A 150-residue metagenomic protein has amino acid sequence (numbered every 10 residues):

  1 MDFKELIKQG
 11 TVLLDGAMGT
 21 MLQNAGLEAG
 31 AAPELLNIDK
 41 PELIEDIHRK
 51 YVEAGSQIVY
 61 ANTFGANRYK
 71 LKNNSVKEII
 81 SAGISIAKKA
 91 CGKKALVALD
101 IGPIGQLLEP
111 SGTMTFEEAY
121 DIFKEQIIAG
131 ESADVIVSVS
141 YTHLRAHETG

Functional and structural regions predicted by a protein language model:
L6-N37, K70, K93-E118: N-terminal small/glycine-rich loop or linker at the start of catalytic domains across soluble metabolic enzymes
G10-T11, G55-Q57, K93-A95, S132-V135: Short, well-ordered coil/turn segments that N-cap beta-strands
G16, Y51, A87: Conserved, mostly hydrophobic/aromatic
I44-H48, T115-I127: Short, acidic/polar
D46-V59: Catalytic domains of carbohydrate-active enzymes, especially glycoside hydrolases
I58-K70: A short glycine/small-residue-enriched secondary-structure motif
S75-K94: Alpha-helix-loop-beta-strand connector modules within alpha/beta enzyme cores
H143-G150: Single conserved hydrophobic/aromatic residue that forms the stacking wall/gate of nucleotide- or nucleobase-binding
